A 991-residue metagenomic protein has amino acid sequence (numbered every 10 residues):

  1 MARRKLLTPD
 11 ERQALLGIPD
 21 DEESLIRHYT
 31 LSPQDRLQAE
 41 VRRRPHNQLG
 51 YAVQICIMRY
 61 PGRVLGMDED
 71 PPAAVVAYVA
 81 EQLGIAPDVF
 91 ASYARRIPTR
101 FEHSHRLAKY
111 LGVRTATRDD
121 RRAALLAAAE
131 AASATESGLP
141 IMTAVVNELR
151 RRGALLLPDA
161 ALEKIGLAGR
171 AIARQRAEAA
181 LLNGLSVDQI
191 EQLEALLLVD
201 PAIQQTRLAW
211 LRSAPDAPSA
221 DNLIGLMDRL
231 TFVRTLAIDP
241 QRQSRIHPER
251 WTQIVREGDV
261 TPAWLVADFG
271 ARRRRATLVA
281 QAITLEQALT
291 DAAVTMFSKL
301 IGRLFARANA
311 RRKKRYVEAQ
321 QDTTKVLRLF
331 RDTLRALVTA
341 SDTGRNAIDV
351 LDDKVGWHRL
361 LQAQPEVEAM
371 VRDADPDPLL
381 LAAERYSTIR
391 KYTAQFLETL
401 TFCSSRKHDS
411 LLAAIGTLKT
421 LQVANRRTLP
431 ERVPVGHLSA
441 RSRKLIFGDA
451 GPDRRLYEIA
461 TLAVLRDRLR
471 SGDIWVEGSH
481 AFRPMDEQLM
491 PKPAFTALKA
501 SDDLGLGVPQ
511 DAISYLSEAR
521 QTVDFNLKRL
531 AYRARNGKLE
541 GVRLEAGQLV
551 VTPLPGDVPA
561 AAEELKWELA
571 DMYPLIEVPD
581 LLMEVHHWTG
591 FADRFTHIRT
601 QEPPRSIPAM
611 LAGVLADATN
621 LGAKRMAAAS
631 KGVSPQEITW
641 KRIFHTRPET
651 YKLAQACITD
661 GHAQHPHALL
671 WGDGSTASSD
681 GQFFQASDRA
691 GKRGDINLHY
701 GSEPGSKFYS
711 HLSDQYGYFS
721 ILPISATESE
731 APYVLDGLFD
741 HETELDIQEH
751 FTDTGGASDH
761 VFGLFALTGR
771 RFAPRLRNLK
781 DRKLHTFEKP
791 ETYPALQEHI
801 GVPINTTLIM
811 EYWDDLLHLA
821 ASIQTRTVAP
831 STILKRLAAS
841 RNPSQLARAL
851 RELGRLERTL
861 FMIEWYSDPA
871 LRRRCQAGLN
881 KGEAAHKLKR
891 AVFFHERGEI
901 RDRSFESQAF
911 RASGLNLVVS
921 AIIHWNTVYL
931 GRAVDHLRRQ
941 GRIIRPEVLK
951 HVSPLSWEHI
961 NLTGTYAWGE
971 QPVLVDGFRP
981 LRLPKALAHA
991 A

Functional and structural regions predicted by a protein language model:
A2-R520: Long amphipathic alpha-helical coiled-coil/heptad-repeat bundle
G62, M626, A677-F683, H750-G755: Short, conserved catalytic/metal-binding motifs centered on acidic residues
D524-A629: Structured, charged N-terminal subsegments at the starts of enzyme catalytic cores and at intra-chain domain/subunit
E584, F591-R594, E602, Q664-E730: Active-site cores of enzymes that catalyze phosphoryl transfer or operate on phosphate-rich substrates
R599-E602, A618-T676: Electropositive nucleic-acid engagement tracts
S729-E749: Short, basic/hydrophobic alpha-helical segments
H750-H760, N778-K783: Acidic, metal-coordinating catalytic cores used for nucleic-acid/nucleotide bond scission and strand-transfer chemistry
E798-A991: Long, compositionally biased intrinsically disordered regions
